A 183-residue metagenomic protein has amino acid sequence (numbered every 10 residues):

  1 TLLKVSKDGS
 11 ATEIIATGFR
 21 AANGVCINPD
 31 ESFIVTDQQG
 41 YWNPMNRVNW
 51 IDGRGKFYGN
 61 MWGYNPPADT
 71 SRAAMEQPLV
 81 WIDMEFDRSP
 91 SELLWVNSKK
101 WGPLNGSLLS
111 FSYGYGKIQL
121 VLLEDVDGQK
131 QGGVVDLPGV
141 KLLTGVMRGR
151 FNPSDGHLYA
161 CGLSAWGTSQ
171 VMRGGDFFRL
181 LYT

Functional and structural regions predicted by a protein language model:
T1-T183: Beta-propeller domains with acidic blade repeats across secreted/periplasmic ectodomains and cytosolic WD/CNH propellers
